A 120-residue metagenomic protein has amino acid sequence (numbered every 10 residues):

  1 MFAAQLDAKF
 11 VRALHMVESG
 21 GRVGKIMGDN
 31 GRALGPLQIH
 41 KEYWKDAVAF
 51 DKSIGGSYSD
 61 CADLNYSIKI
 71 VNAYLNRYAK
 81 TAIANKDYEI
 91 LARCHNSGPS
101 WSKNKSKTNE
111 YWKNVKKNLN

Functional and structural regions predicted by a protein language model:
M1-N120: Catalytic glycan-binding domains that act on GlcNAc-containing polysaccharides
